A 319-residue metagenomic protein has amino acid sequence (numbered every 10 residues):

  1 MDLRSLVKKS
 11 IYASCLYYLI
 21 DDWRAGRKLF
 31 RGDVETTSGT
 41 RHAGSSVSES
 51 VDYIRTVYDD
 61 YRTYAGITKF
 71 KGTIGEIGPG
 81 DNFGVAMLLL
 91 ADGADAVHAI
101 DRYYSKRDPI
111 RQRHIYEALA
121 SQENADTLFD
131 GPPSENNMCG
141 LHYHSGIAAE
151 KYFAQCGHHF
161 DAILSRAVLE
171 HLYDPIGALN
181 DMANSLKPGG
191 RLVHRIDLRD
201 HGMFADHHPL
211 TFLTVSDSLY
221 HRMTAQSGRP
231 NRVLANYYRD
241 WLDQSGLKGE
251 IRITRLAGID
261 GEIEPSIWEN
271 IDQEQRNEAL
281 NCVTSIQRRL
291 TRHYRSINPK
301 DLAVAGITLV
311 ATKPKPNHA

Functional and structural regions predicted by a protein language model:
I11, C15, R239-D243, G249-A319: A C-terminal cap/extension of S-adenosyl-L-methionine-dependent methyltransferases that defines the acceptor-substrate
F70-D81: Conserved class I S-adenosyl-L-methionine
G84-K151: Class I SAM-dependent methyltransferase SAM/SAH-binding core
E150-I163: A short acidic, Gly/Pro-enriched loop at the edge of an enzyme's catalytic core that lines a small-molecule cofactor
I163-L164, V193: Hydrophobic beta-strand segment of the Class I
I176-R191: A short glycine-rich, Lys/Arg-flanked "PGG" loop and its adjoining helix->strand segment in the class I
R191-S218: Conserved class I S-adenosyl-L-methionine
S218-N236: Acceptor-substrate binding/catalytic loop of class I
